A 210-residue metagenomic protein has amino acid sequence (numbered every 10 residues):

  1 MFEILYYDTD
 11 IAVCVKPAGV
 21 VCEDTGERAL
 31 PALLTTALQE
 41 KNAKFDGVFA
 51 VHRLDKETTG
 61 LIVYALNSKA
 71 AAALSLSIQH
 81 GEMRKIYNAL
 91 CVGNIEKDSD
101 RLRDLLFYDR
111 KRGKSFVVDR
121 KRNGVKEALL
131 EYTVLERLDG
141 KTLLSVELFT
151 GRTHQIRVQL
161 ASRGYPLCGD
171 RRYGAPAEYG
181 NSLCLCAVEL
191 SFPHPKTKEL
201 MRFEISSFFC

Functional and structural regions predicted by a protein language model:
M1-C210: RNA pseudouridine synthases
